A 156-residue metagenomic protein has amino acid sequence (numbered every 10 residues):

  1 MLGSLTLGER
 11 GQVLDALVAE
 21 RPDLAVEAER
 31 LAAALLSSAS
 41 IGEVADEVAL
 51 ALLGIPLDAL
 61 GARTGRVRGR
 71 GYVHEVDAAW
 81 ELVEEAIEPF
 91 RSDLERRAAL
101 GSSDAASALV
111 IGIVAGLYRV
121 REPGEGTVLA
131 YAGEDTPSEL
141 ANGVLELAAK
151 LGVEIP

Functional and structural regions predicted by a protein language model:
M1-L24: Amphipathic alpha-helical packing elements
P22-P156: Eukaryote-biased, non-catalytic alpha-solenoid scaffold regions
